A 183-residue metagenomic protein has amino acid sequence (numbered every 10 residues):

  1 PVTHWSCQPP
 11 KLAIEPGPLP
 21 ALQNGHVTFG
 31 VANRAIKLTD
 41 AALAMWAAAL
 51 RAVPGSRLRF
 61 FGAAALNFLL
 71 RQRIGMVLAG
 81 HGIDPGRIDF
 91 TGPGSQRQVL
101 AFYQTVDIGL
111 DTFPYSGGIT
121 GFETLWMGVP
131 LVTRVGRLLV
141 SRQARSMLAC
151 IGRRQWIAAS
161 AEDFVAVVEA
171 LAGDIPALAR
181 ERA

Functional and structural regions predicted by a protein language model:
P1, R182-A183: Secreted, periplasmic, or luminal enzymes acting at the cell surface/secretory milieu
V2-S95, F102: Conserved catalytic-core segment of nucleotide-activated headgroup transferases in glycan assembly
P54-S56, I108, G128-V129: Loop/turn elements at helix/coil->beta-strand transitions in domains of secreted/extracellular proteins
R97-V99, T120: Short acidic active-site motifs
F102-P114: Acidic donor-binding loop of glycosyltransferase active sites
T112-R182: Catalytic binding pocket for nucleotide-activated donors in carbohydrate/polymer assembly enzymes
